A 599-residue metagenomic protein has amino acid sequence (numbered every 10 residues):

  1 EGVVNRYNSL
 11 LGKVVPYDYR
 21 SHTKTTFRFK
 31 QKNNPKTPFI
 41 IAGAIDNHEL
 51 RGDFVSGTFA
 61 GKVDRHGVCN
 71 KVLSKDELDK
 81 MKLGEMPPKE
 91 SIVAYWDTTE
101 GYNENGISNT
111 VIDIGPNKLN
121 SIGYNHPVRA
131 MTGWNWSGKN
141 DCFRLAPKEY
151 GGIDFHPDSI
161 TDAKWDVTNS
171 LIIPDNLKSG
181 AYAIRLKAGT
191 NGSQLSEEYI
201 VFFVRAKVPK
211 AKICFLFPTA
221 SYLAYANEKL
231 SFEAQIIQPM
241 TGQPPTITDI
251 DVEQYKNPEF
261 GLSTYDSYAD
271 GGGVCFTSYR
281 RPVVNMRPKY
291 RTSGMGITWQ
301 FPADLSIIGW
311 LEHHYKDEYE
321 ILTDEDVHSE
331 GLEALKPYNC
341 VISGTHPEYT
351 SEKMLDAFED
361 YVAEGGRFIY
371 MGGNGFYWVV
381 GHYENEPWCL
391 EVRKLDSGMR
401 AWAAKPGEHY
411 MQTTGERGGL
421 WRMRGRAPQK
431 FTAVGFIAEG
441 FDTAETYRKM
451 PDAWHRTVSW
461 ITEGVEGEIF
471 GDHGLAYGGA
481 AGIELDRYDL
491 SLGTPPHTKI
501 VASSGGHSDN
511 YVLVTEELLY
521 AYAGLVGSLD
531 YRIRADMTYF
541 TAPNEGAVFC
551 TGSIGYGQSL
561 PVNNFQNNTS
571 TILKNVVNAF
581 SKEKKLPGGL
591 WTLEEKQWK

Functional and structural regions predicted by a protein language model:
E1-P127: Extracellular glycan-associated modules
G2-G12, R51-G52, E77-K82, N105-V111 (+10 more regions): Short, solvent-exposed loop/turn and secondary-structure capping segments
D46, N103, T219-L223, D326-S329 (+5 more regions): Solvent-exposed loop/turn segments at secondary-structure junctions within structured extracellular/periplasmic domains
D53, L78-L83, D166-S170, R185-K187 (+3 more regions): Short alpha-helical segments and helix-capping/turn motifs at coil-helix boundaries
G101, T110, D166, S179 (+4 more regions): Alpha/beta-hydrolase-fold serine-hydrolase catalytic core, especially in secreted/extracellular enzymes
H126-T161, A188, Q194-A334, K585-W598: Aromatic-Pro/Gly-enriched surface loop or interdomain linker that acts as a lid/target-recognition segment
D158-S159, S170-I172, N176-K178, G189 (+4 more regions): Helical hinge/lid and interdomain linker segments adjacent to catalytic or ligand-binding clefts that mediate domain
N385-N575, A579-F580: Glycine-rich, aromatic-lined ligand/substrate-binding cores of catalytic and carbohydrate-binding domains
